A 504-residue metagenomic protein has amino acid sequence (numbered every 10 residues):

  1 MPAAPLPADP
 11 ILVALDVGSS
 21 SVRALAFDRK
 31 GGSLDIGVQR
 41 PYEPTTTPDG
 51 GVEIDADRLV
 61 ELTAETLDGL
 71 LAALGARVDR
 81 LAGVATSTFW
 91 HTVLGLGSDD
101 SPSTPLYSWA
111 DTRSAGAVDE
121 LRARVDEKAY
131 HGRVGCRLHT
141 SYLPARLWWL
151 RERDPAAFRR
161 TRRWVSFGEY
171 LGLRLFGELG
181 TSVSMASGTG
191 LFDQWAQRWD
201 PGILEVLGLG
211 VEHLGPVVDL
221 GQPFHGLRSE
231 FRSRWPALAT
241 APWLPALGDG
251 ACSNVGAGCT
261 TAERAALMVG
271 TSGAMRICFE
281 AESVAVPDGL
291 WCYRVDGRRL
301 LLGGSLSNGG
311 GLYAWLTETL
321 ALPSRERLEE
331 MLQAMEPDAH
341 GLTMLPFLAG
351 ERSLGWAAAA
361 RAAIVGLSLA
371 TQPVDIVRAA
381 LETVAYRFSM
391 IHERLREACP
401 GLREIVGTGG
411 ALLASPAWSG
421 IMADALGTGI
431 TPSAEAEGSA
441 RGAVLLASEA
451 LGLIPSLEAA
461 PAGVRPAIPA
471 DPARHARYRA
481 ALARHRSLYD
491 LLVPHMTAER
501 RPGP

Functional and structural regions predicted by a protein language model:
M1-T104, G132, P216, R232-S233 (+3 more regions): N-terminal glycine/serine-rich phosphate-binding loop of ATP-dependent small-molecule kinases, especially carbohydrate
P2-P7, V13-A14, R122-V134, S141-G180 (+4 more regions): Active-site core segments that coordinate phosphate-bearing ligands/cofactors across diverse enzyme families
D16-G18, D28, D55, S87 (+7 more regions): Acidic active-site catalytic centers that drive phospho-/nucleotidyl reactions and related ester hydrolyses
R40, T45, Y107-S114, A186 (+2 more regions): Short, acidic/turn-prone active-site loops that include or flank metal/cofactor- and phosphate-binding residues
Y42-E53, A129-Y130, G180-S187, G210-H213 (+1 more regions): Gly-rich Lys/Arg/Thr-decorated short loops/hinges at beta-loop-alpha junctions or inter-strand turns that position
A73-W109, R137-L143, G168, G172-D193 (+2 more regions): Short beta-strand-loop/turn "lid" adjacent to the catalytic site in phosphate-handling enzymes
T92-L94, G116-E120, S253-V255: Pocket-flanking alpha-helical
L204-D219: A conserved helix-loop-beta module that forms one wall/lid of the active-site cleft in ATP-utilizing catalytic domains
